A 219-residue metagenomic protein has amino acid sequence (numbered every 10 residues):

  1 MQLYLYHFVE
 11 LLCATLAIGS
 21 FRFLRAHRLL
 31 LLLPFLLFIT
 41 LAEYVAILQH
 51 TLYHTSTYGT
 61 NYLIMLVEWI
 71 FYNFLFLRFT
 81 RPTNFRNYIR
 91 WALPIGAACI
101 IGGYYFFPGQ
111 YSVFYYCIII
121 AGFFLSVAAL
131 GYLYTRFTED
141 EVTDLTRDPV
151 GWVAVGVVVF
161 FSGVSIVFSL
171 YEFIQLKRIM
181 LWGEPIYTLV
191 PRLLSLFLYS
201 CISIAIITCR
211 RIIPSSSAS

Functional and structural regions predicted by a protein language model:
M1-S219: Terminal, non-globular segments
